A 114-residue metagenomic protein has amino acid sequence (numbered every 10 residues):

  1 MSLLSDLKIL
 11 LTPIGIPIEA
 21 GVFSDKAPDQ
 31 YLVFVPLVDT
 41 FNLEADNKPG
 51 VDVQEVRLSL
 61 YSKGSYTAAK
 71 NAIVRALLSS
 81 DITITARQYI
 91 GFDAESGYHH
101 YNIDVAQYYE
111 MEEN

Functional and structural regions predicted by a protein language model:
M1-E55, Y61-N114: Long, contiguous binding/interaction regions
